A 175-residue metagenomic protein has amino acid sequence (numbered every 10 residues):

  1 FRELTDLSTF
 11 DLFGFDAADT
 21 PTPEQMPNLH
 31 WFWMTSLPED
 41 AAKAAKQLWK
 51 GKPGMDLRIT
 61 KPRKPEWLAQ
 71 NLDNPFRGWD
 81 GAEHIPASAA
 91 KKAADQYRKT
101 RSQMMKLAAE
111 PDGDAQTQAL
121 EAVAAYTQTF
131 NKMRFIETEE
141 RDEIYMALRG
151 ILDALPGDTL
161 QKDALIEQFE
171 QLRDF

Functional and structural regions predicted by a protein language model:
R2-K43, Q47-P65: Concave beta-strand-loop units of leucine-rich repeat
A18-P21, D40-K43, T117, D142 (+2 more regions): Generic alpha-helical secondary structure signal
W49, D56-P65, E137-F175: Amphipathic alpha-helical binding modules
D56-A109, L172: Short terminal alpha-helical segments
T60, I85, A89-K92, Q96 (+6 more regions): Non-membrane alpha-helical secondary structure
Q103, L107, M133, L155-D158: Residue-level signature of the C-terminal ends
G113-L155: Amphipathic protein-protein interaction modules
